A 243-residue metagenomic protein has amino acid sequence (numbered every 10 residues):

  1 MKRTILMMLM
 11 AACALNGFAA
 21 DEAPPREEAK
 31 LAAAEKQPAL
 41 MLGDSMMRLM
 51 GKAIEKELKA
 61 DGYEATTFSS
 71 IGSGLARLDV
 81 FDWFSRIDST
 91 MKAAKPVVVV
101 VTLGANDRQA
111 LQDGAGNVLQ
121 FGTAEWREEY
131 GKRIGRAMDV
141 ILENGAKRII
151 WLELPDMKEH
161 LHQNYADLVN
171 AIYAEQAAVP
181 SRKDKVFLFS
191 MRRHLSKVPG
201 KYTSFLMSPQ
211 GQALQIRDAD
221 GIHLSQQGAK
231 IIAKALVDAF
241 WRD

Functional and structural regions predicted by a protein language model:
K2-M7: Sec-dependent signal peptide recognition, specifically the positively charged N-region followed immediately by
M10-G17: Hydrophobic h-region of N-terminal signal peptides that target proteins for export in Gram-negative bacteria
A20-D21: Boundary of Sec targeting at the N-terminus
R26-G131: Conserved SGNH/GDSL esterase-like catalytic core that processes O-acyl groups on lipids and polysaccharides
R48, K52, K56-K59, S85 (+8 more regions): Solvent-exposed, polar/charged alpha-helical surfaces in well-ordered, non-transmembrane soluble domains, broadly
E55, K59, Y63, K92-K95 (+5 more regions): Sec-exported extracytoplasmic/periplasmic mature domains
T102-R108, A137-N170: Active-site segments of SGNH/GDSL-like serine hydrolases that catalyze O-acetyl group transfer/hydrolysis on lipids
D156-D243: Catalytic His-Asp segment of secreted/periplasmic serine-dependent ester chemistry enzymes
